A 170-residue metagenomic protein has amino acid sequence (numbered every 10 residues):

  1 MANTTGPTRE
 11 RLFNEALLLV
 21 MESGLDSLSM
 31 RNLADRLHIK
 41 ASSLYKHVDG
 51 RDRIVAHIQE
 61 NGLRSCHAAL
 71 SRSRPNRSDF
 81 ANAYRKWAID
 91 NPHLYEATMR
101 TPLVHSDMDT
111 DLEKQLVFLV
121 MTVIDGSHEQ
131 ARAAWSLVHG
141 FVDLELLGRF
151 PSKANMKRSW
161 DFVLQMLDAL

Functional and structural regions predicted by a protein language model:
M1-S23, R31-N32, R53-A56: Basic, helix-initiating cap at the start of DNA-binding domains
L12-V20, G62, C66, Y84 (+1 more regions): Short hydrophobic clusters on alpha-helical segments that form packing/core surfaces in small helical domains
V20, I54-G62, T98-L112: Alpha-helical DNA-contacting segments of helix-turn-helix folds
E22-L25, H38, Y45-V55: HTH DNA-binding helix-turn interface
R31-D35, L44: Append "Primarily bacterial transcriptional regulators
A56, E60-F80, T110-D111: Amphipathic alpha-helical linker/stalk segments
S78-T101, D107-M108: Helical hydrophobic small-molecule/effector-binding pocket
M99-W135, A154-A169: Amphipathic alpha-helical packing segments from all-alpha helical-bundle domains
